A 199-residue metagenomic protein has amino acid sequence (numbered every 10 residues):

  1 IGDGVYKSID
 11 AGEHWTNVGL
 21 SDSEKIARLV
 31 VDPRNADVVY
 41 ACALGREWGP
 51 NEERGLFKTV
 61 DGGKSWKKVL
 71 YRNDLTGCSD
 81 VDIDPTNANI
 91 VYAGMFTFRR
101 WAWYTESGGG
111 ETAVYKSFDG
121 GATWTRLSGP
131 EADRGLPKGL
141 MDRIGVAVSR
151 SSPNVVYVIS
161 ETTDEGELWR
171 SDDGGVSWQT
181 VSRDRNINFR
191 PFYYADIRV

Functional and structural regions predicted by a protein language model:
I1-V199: Beta-propeller blade termini and top-face loops
